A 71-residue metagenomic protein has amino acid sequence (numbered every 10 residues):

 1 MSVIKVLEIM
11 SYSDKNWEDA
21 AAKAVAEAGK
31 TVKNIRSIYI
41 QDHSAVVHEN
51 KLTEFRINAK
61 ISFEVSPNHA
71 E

Functional and structural regions predicted by a protein language model:
M1-V3, H69-A70: Extreme N-terminus of proteins, especially the signal/transit-peptide cleavage junction and the first residues
S2-R36: Short, well-ordered alpha-helical segments
I9-S11, H43, I57-F63: A structural signal for short, well-ordered beta-strand segments
N16-W17, V47, N68: Short beta-strands and strand-coil junctions in structured, solvent-facing domains, enriched
I38-V47: Short, conserved loop-to-beta-strand elements that form functional interface hotspots
N50-E71: C-terminal structural segments of small proteins and small subunits
